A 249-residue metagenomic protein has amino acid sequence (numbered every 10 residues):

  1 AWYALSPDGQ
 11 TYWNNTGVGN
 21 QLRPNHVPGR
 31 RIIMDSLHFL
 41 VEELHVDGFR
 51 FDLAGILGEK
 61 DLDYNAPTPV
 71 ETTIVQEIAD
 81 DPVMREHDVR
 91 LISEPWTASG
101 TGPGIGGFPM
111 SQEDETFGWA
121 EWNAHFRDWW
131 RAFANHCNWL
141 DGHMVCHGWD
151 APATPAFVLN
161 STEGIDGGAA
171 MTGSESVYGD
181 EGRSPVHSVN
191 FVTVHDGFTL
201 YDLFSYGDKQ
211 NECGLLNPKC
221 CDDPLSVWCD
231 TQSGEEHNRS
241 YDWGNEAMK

Functional and structural regions predicted by a protein language model:
A1-H45, R50-I78, V83-E86, V177: Substrate-binding/active-site clefts of carbohydrate-active enzymes
P69-E71, V75-K249: Conserved alpha/beta catalytic core and glycan-binding cleft of carbohydrate-active enzymes
